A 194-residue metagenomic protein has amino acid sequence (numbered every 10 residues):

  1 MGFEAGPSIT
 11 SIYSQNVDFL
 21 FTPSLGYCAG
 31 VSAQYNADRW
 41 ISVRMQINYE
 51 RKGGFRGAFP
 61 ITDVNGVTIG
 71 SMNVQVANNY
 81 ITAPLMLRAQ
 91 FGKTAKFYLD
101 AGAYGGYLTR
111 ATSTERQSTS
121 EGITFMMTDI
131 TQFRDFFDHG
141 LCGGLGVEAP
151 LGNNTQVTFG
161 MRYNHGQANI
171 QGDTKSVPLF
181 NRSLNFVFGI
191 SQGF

Functional and structural regions predicted by a protein language model:
M1-A5, V43-M45, I81-A83, F97-A103 (+3 more regions): Transmembrane beta-strands of outer-membrane beta-barrel proteins
M1-S32, G193: Short glycine/proline- and aromatic-enriched beta-strand/turn motifs that initiate or cap beta-hairpins
P7-S11, Y49-G53, A103-A111, A149 (+2 more regions): Transmembrane beta-strands of outer-membrane beta-barrel pores
S11-P23, K52-N79, Y107-D138, N169-N181: Extracellular/periplasm-exposed beta-strand and loop segments of Gram-negative cell-envelope proteins, dominated by
A33-Y35, L87-F91, Y107, V147-A149 (+1 more regions): Residue-level signature of outer-membrane beta-barrel architecture
N36-D38, E50, G92-T94, P150-N154 (+1 more regions): Outer-membrane beta-barrel channels and translocator barrels
A77, I81-R88: Short, proline-centered helix/strand-breaking motifs
A149-L151, F180-F194: Outer-membrane beta-barrel "beta-signal"
